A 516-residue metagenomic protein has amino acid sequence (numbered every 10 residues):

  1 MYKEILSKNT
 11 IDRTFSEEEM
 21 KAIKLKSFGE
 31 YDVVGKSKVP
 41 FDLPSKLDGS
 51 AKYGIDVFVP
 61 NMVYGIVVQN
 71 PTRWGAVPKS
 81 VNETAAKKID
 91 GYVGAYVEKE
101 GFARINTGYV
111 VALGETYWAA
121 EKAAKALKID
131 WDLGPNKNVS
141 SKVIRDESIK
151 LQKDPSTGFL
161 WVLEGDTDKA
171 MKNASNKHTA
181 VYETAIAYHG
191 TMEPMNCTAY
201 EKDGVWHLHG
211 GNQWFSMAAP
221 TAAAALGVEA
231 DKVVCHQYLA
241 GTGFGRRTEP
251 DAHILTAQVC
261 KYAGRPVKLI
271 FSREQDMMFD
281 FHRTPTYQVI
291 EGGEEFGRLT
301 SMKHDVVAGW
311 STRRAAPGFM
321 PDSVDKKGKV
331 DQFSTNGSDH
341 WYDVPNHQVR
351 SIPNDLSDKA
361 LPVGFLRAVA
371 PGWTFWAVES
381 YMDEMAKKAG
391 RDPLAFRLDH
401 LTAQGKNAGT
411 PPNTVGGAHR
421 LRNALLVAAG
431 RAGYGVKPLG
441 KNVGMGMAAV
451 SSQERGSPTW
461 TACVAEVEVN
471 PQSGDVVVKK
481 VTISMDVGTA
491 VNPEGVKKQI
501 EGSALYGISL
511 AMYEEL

Functional and structural regions predicted by a protein language model:
M1-S37, D90-M171, S175, L239 (+5 more regions): Molybdopterin (Moco) oxidoreductase catalytic core of the xanthine/aldehyde oxidoreductase family
A22-I23, E30-S50, D56, W161-C197 (+2 more regions): Glycine-rich loop/linker segments at domain edges
I55-V57, A76-P78, N106, A120-A123 (+9 more regions): Short helix/loop capping segments that flank catalytic or ligand/cofactor-binding pockets
Y64-Y92, G108-D130, C197-A263, F319-D339 (+5 more regions): Alpha-helical support elements that line or immediately flank enzyme active sites and cofactor-binding pockets
M171, S175, E183-Y188, L398-Q472: Accessory "access/gating" subregions that flank catalytic or transport cores
D231-Y238, G264-E274, T300-D305, V344 (+3 more regions): Beta-strand segments within the central parallel beta-sheet cores of soluble alpha/beta enzyme folds
F279-H282, T286-G292, R298-V306, G446-S452 (+1 more regions): Conserved beta-strand-centric core segments of catalytic alpha/beta enzyme folds
